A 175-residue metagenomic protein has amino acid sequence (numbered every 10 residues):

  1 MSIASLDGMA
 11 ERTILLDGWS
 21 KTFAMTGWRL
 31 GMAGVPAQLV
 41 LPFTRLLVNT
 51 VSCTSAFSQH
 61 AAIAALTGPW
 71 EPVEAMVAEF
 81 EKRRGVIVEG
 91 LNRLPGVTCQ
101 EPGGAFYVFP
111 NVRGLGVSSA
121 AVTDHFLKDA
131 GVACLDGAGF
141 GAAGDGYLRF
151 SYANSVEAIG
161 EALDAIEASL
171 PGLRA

Functional and structural regions predicted by a protein language model:
M1-A175: PLP-dependent class I/II
